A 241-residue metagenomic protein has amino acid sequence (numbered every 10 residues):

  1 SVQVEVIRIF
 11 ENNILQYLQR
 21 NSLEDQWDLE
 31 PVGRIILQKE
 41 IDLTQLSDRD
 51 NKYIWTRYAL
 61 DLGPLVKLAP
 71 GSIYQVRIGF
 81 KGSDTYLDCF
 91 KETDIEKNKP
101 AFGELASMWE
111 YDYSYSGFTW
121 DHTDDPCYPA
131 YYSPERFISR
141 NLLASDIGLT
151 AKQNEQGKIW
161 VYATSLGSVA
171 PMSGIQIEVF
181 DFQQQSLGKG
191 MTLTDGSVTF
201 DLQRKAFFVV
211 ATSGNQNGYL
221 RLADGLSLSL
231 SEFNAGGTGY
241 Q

Functional and structural regions predicted by a protein language model:
S1-Q241: N-terminal, cleavable Sec-dependent signal peptides of secreted/periplasmic/extracellular proteins
